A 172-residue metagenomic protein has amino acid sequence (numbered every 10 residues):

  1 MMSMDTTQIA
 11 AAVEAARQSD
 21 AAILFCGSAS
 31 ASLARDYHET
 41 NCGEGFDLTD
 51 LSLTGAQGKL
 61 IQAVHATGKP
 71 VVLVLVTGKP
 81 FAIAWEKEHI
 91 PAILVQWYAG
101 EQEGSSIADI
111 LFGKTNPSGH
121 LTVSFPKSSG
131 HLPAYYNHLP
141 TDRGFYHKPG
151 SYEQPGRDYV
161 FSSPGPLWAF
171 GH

Functional and structural regions predicted by a protein language model:
M1-H172: C-terminal non-catalytic regions of proteins with extracellular/luminal or membrane-system context
